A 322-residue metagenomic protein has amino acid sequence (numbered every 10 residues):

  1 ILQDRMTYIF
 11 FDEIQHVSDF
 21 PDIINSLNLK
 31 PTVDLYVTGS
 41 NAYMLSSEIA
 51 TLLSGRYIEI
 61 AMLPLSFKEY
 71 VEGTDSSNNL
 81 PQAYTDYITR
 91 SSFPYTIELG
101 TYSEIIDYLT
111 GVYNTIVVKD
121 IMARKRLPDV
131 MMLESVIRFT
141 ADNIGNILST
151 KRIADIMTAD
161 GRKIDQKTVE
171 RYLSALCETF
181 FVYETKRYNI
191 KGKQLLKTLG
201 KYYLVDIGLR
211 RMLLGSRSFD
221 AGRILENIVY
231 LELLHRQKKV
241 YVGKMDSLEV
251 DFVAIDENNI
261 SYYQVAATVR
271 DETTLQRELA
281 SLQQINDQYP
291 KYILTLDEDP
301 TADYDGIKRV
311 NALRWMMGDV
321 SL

Functional and structural regions predicted by a protein language model:
L2-F20: Conserved P-loop NTPase "ATPase switch" module shared by AAA+ and STAND
F10, D34-S40, A61: Structural recognition of the conserved hydrophobic beta-strand(s) that form the central parallel beta-sheet of P-loop
I14-V37: Conserved Walker B catalytic segment
S40-A42, S46-I147, F180-Y183: Interdomain motor-coupling "hinge/lid" segment immediately C-terminal to the ATP-binding subdomain of NTP-driven enzymes
T101-I260: Accessory nucleic acid-recognition modules appended to NTPase machines
M245, N286-G306: Nucleic-acid nuclease catalytic cores
I260-R270, E278: Active-site ExK catalytic segment of metal-dependent nucleases
E298-L322: Domain-level recognition of nuclease-like catalytic cores that cleave nucleotide substrates
